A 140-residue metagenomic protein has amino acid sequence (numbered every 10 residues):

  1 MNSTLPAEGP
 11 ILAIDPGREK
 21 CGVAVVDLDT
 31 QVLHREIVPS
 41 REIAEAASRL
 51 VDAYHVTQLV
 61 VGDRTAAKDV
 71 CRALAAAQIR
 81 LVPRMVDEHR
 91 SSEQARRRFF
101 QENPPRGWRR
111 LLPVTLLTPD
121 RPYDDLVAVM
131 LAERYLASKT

Functional and structural regions predicted by a protein language model:
M1-I14, R18-T140: Phosphate- and other anionic-substrate recognition elements at nucleic-acid/protein interfaces
